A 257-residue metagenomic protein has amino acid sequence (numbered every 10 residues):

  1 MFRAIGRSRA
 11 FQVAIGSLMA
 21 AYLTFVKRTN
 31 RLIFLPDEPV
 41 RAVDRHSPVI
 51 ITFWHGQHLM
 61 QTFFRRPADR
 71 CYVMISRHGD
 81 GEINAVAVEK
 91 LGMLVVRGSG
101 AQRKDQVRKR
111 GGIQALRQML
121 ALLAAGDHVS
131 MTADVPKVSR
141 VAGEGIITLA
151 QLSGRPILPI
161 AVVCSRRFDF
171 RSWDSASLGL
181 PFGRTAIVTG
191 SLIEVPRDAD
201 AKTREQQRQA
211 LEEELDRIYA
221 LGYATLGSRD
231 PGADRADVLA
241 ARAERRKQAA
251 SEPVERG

Functional and structural regions predicted by a protein language model:
M1-R70, V86, G92-L94, I113 (+2 more regions): Membrane-anchoring hydrophobic helices of lipid-metabolizing enzymes
H58, P136-V138, S165: Solvent-exposed loop/turn segments at secondary-structure junctions within structured extracellular/periplasmic domains
Y72-R77: Short internal beta-strands
G79-A125: Conserved nucleotide-cofactor-binding alpha/beta core module
A115-S153: Catalytic-site beta-strand/loop segments enriched in glycine and acidic/polar residues
V141-A201: A cross-family acyltransferase "interaction/gating" segment
T185, G190-L192, D198, Q206 (+2 more regions): A conserved mid-domain beta-alpha-beta active-site/ligand-binding segment of alpha/beta enzyme cores
